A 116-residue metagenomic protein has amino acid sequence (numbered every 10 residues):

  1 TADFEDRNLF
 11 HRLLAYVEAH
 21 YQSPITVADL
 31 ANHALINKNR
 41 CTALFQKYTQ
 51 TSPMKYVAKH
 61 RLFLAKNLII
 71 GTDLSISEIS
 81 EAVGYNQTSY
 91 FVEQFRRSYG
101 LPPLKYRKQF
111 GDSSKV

Functional and structural regions predicted by a protein language model:
T1-A15, R40: An amphipathic alpha-helical interaction segment
A15, A19, P24-A28, Q46-S89 (+1 more regions): Terminal helix-turn-helix DNA-binding modules in bacterial transcription factors
L30-N32: A short alpha-helical element within helix-turn-helix/winged-helix DNA-binding domains across DNA-binding proteins
A34, V83-G84, F95: Core residues of bacterial helix-turn-helix
N37: Conserved ATP-binding motifs of the histidine kinase catalytic
R40-C41, F45, Y90-F91, F95: Short hydrophobic/aromatic patch on the recognition helix
